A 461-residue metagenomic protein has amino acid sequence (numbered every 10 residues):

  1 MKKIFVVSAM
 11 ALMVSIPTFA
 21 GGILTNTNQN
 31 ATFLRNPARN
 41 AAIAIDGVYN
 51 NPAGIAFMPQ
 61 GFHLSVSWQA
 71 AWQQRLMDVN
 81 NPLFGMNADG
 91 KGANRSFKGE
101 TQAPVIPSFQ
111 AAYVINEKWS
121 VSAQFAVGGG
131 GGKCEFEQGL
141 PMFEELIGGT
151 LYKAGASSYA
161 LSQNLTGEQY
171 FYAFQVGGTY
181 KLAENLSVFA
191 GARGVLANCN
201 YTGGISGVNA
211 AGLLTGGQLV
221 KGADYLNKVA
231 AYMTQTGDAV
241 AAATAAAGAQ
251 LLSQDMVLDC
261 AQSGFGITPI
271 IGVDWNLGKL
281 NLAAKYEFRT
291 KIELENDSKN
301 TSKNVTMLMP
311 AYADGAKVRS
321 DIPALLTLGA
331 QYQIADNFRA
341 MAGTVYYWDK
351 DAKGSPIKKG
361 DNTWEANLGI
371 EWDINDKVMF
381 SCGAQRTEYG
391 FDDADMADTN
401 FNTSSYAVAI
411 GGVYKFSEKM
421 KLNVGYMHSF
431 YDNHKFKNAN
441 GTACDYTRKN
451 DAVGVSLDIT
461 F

Functional and structural regions predicted by a protein language model:
M1-A20: Gram-negative bacterial Sec-dependent N-terminal signal peptides
K2, M10, I55-F57, A111 (+2 more regions): A general structural signal for short secondary-structure junctions and capping/turn motifs
I4-F5, A53, L186: Alpha-helical hydrophobic packing sites
A9-L12, N94, P107, K419: Residue-level detector of intrinsically disordered terminal segments
A11-L12, Q60, R193, N200: Hydrophobic alpha-helical membrane-insertion segments
I16-G130, F401: N-terminal, post-signal peptide beta-strand-biased segments of exported outer-membrane/organellar beta-barrel and other
G21-L34, A38, I43, I106 (+1 more regions): Outer-membrane beta-barrel porins/channels
